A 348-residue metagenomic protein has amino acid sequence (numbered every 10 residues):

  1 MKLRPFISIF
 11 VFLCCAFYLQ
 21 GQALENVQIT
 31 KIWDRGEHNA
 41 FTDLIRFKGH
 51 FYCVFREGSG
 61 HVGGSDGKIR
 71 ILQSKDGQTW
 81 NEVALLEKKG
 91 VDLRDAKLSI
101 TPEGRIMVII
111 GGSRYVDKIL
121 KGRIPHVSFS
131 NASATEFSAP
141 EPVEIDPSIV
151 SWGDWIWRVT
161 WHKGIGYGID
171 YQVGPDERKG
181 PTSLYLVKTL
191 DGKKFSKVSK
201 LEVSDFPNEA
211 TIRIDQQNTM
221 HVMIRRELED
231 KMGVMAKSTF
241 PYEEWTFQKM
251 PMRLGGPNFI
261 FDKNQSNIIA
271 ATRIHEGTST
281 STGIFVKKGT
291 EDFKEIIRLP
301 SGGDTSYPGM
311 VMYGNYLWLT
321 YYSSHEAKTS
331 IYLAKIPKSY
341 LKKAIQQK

Functional and structural regions predicted by a protein language model:
M1-A23: Bacterial Sec-dependent N-terminal signal peptides
Q22-A40, I45-D92, I100-G303, V311-K348: Beta-rich carbohydrate-recognition and catalytic domains
